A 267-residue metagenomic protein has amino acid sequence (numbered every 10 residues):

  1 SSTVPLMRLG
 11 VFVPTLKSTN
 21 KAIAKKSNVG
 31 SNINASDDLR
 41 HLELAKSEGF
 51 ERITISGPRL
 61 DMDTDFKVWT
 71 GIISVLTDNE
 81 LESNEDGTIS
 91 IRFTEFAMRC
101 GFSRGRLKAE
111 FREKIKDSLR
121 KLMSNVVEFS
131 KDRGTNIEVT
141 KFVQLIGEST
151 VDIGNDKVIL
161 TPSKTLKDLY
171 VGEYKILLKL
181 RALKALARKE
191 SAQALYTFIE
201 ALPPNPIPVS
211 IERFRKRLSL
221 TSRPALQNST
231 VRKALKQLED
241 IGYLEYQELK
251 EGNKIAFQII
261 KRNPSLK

Functional and structural regions predicted by a protein language model:
S1-K267: Charged, alpha-helix-forming regions
